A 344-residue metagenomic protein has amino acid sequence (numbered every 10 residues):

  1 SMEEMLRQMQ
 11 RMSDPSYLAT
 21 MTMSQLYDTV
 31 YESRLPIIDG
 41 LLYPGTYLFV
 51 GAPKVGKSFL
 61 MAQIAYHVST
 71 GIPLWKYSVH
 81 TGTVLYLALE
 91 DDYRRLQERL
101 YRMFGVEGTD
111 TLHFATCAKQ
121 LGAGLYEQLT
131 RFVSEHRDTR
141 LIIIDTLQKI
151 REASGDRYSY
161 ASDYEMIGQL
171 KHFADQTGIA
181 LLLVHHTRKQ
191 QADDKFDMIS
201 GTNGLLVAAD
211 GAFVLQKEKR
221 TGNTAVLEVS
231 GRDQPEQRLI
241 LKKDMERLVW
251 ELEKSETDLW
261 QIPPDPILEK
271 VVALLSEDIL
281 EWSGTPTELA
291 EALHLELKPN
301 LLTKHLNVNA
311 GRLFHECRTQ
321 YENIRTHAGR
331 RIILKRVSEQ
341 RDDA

Functional and structural regions predicted by a protein language model:
S1-P15: Short, small/acidic-rich helices and loops at N termini and domain boundaries of DNA replication/processing enzymes
M12-I37: N-terminal pre-Walker A segment at the start of P-loop NTPase domains
S24, S33, V55, V79-E165 (+4 more regions): Conserved inter-motif catalytic segment of the P-loop NTP-binding fold
I37-E107, L206: Walker A/P-loop NTP-binding active-site region of P-loop NTPases, recognizing the glycine-rich GxxxxGKT/S
L42, A65, Y86, D145 (+6 more regions): Conserved RecA-like P-loop NTPase ATPase core
L48-V50, K54, S58-F59, L87 (+3 more regions): Phosphate-binding/switch region of NTP-binding enzymes
D92, L96, L121, L125 (+9 more regions): Helical mechanochemical/support elements of P-loop NTPase systems and associated helical scaffolds
I240-A344: DNA transaction DNA-binding modules
